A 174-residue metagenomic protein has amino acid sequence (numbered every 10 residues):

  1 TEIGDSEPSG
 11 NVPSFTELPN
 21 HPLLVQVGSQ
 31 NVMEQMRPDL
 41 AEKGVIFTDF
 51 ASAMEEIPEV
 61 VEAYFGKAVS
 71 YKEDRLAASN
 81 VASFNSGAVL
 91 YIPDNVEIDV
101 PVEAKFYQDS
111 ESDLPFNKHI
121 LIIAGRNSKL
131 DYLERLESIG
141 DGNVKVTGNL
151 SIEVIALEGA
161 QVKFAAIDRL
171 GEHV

Functional and structural regions predicted by a protein language model:
T1-V174: Glycine-rich and polybasic anion-binding loops at the starts of cofactor/ligand-binding domains
